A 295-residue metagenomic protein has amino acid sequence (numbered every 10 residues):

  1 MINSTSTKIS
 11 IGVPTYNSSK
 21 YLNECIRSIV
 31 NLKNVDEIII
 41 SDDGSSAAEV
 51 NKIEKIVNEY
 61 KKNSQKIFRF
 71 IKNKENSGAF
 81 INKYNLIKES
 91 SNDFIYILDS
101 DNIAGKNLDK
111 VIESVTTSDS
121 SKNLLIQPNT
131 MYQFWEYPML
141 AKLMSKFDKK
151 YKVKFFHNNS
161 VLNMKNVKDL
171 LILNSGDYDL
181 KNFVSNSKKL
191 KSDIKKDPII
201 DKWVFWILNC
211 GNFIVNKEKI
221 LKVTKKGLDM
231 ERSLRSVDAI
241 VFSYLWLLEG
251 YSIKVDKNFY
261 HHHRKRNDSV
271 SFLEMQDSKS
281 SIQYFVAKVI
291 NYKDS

Functional and structural regions predicted by a protein language model:
S18-N31: Short, well-formed alpha-helical segments that are part of the catalytic scaffolds of diverse glycosyltransferases
D36-G44, I71-K72: Short beta-strand/loop segment that forms part of the nucleotide-sugar
D42-E54, E75: A conserved acidic beta->alpha catalytic loop
N73-S90: Glycine-rich, basic loop-to-helix element that forms the pyrophosphate-binding segment of sugar-nucleotide handling
I95: Short aromatic/hydrophobic "clamp" motif used to bind/position activated sugar donors
D109-L171: Conserved donor NDP-sugar-binding/catalytic core segment of glycosyltransferases
M131-P138, G211-N212, K226, D256-E274: Active-site donor/metal-binding and catalytic loop motifs of nucleotide-sugar-dependent glycosylation enzymes
R232-F242: Acidic donor-binding loop at a coil-to-helix junction in glycosyltransferase catalytic cores that engages
